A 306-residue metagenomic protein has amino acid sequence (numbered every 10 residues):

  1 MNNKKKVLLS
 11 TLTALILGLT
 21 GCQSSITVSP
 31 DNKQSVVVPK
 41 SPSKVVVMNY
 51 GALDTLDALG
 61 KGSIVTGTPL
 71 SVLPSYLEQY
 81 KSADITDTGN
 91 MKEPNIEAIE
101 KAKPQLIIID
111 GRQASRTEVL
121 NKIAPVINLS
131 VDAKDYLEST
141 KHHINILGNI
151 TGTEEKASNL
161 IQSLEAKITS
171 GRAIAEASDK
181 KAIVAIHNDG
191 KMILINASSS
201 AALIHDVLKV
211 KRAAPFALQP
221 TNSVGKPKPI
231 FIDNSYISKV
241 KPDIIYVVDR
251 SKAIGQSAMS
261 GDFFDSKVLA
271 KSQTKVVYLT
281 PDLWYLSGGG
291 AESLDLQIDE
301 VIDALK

Functional and structural regions predicted by a protein language model:
K6-L8, T13, L19-L53, E155-H187 (+3 more regions): Bacterial Sec-exported substrate-binding components of ABC uptake systems
S29-K33, T88-I96, S223-N234: Short helix-initiation/N-cap motifs at beta->coil->alpha
K44, S139, V240-K306: Structured C-terminal subdomain patch of bacterial secreted/periplasmic proteins
K44-A98, R112: A short, structured surface patch at a secondary-structure boundary
V72-Y76, A197-K228: Alpha-helical, coiled-coil/dimerization segments enriched in small aliphatic residues
K101-I109, P125, I237, K241-I245: Proline-aspartate-enriched helix->loop->beta-strand connector
S115, S130-I146, K180-V207, S223-V224 (+1 more regions): Extracytoplasmic ligand-binding site segments that recognize negatively charged/polar headgroups
K122-D189, S287-K306: Extracytoplasmic substrate-binding proteins
